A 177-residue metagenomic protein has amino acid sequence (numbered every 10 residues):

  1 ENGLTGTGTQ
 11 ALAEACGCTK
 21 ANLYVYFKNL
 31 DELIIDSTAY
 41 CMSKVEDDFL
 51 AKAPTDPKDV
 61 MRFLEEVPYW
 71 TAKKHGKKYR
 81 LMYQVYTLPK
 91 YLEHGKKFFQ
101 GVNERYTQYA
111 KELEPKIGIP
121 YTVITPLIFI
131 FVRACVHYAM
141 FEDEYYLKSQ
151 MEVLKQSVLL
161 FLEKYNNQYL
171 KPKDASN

Functional and structural regions predicted by a protein language model:
E1-E32, D36: Helix-turn-helix
G8, Y79-M82, H94-K97, K148 (+1 more regions): Short, hydrophobic secondary-structure boundary micro-motifs
T9, T38-E46: Short, basic, alpha-helical segments at the C-terminal edge of helix-turn-helix-like DNA-binding modules
F27, Y83-K90: Short helix-capping/turn signature of helix-turn-helix
D36, F49-K74, T125-I128, M151 (+1 more regions): Hydrophobic alpha-helical connector segments
V45-E46, L50, K74-K77, K90-G118 (+3 more regions): Amphipathic alpha-helical packing segments from all-alpha helical-bundle domains
V67-P68, M82-Y86, I128-C135: Short alpha-helical scaffolding segments that buttress acidic/His motifs in well-ordered protein cores
Q100, L113-F161, Y165-N177: Hydrophobic/aromatic-rich alpha-helical bundle segments in the mid-to-C-terminal region
